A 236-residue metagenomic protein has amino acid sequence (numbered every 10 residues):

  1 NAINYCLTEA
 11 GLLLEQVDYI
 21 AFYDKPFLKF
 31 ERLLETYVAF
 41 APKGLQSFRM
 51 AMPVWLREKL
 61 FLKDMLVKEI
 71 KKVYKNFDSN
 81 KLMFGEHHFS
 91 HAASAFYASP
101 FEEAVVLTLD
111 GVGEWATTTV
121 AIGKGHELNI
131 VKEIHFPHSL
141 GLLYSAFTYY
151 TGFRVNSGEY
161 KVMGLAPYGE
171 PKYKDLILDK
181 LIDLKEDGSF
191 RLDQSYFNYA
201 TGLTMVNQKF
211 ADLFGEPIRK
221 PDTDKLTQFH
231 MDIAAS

Functional and structural regions predicted by a protein language model:
N1-S236: Short acidic/glycine-rich loops and adjacent helix/strand connectors that line catalytic pockets where negatively
